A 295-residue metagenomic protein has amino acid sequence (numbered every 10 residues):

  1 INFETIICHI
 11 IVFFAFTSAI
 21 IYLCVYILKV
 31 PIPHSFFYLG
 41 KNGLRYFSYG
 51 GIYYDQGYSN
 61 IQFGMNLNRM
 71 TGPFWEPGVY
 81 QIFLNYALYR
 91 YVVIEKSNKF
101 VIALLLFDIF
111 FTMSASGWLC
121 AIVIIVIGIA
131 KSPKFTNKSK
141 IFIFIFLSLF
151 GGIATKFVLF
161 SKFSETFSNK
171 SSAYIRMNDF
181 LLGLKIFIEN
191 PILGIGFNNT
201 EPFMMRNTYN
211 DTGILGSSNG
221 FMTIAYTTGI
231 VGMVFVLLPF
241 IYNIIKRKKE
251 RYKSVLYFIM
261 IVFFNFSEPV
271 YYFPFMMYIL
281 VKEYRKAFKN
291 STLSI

Functional and structural regions predicted by a protein language model:
C8-I32, Y53-M113, C120-K131: Alpha-helical transmembrane segments of multi-pass inner-membrane proteins
A15-G51, V158-S171: Aromatic-rich transmembrane-lumenal/periplasmic boundary elements in polytopic membrane proteins
I20-K29, T112, I129-S168: A membrane-periplasm/extracellular boundary helix in multi-pass inner-membrane enzymes that assemble envelope glycans
K29-R69, E201-G216, G220: Interfacial juxtamembrane loops and adjacent helix segments that form the catalytic/substrate-binding surfaces
G72, F110, Y209-I244: A conserved mid-to-late transmembrane alpha helix and its immediate loop/hinge that forms the functional core
E95-K99, I122-K140, T227-V262: Hydrophobic transmembrane alpha-helices and their immediate junctions
F160-T228: Long extracytoplasmic/lumenal interhelical loops at the membrane interface of multi-pass membrane proteins
V255-I295: Transmembrane alpha-helices of multi-pass inner-membrane enzymes
